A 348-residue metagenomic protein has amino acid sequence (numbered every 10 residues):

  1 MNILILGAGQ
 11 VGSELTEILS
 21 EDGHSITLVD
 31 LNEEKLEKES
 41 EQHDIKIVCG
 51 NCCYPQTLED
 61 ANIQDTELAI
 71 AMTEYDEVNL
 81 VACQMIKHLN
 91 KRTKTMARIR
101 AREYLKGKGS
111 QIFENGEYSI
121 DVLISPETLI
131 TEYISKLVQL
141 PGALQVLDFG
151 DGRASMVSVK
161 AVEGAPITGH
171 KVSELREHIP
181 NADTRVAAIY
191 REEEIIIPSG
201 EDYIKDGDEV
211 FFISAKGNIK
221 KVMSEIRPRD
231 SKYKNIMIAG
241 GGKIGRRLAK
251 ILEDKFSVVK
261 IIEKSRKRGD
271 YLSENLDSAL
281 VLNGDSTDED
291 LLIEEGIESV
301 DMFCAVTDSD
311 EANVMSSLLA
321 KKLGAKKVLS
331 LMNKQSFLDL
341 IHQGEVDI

Functional and structural regions predicted by a protein language model:
M1-I348: Cytosolic regulatory regions of ion transport systems
